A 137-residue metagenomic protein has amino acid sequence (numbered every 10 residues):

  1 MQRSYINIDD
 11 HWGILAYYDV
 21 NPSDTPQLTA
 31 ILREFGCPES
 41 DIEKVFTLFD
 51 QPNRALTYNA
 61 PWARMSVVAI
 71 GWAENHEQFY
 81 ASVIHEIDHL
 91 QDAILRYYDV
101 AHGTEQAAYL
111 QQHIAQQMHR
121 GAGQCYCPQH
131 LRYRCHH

Functional and structural regions predicted by a protein language model:
M1-A30, N53, Q91, R96-Y97 (+2 more regions): N-terminal low-structure segments adjacent to metalloprotease catalytic domains across cellular compartments
L28-I31, V45, M118, A122: Generic structural signal of hydrophobic/aromatic residues within well-ordered alpha-helices of folded domains
R33-E77: Active-site scaffold of zinc-dependent metalloenzymes
A73, A93-R96, H113: Beta-hairpin (beta-strand-turn-beta-strand) motif
A73-E77, Y98-D99, A108: Acidic-and-aromatic substrate-binding clefts and catalytic sites of carbohydrate-active enzymes
Q78, S82, G103-Q106: Short, well-structured alpha-helical interface segments that form or flank functional binding sites
A81-A93: Active-site recognition of the HExxH zinc-binding catalytic motif
A101-R134: Post-HExxH zinc-binding segment in Zn-dependent metallohydrolases
